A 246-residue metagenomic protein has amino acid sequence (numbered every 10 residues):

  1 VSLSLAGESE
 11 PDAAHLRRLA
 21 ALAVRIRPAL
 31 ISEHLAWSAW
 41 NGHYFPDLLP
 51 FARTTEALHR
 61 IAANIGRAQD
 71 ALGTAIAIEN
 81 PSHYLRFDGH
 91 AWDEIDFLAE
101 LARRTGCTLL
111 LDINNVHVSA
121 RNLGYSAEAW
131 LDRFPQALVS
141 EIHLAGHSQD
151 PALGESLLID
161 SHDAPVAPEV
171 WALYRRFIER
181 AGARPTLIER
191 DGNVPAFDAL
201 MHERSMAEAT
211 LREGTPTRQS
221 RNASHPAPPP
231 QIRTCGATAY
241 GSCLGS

Functional and structural regions predicted by a protein language model:
V1-L16: Glycine/small-residue-rich interface belts in oligomeric ring/scaffold proteins and their assembly partners
V1-S4, L35-A36, P81-H83, N114-V118 (+2 more regions): Active-site beta-loop-alpha junctions enriched in small/polar residues
S9-E10, L48-A52, L58, S119-A181: Gly/Pro-rich active-site loop or hairpin
D12-L109: Active-site acidic/histidine proton-transfer and metal-coordination neighborhood in alpha/beta enzyme cores
I31, D112, I142, T186: Conserved, mostly hydrophobic/aromatic
F197-P216: C-terminal helical cap(s) of enzyme catalytic domains, especially alpha/beta-barrels
Q231-R233: Charged/polar low-complexity intrinsically disordered segments
